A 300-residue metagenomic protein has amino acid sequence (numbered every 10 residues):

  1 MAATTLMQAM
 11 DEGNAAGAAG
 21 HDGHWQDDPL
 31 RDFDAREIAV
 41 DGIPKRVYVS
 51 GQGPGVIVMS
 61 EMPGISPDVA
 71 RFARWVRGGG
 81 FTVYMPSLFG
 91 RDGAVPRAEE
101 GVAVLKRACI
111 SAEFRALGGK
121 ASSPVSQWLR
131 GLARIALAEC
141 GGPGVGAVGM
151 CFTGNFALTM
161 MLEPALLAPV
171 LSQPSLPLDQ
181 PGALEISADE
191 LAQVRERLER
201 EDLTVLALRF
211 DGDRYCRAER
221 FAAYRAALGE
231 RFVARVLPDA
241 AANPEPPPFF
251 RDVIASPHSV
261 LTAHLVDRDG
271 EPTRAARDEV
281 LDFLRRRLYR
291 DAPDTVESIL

Functional and structural regions predicted by a protein language model:
M1-L300: N-terminal cap/leader regions of alpha/beta-hydrolase-fold enzymes, predominantly small-molecule hydrolases
